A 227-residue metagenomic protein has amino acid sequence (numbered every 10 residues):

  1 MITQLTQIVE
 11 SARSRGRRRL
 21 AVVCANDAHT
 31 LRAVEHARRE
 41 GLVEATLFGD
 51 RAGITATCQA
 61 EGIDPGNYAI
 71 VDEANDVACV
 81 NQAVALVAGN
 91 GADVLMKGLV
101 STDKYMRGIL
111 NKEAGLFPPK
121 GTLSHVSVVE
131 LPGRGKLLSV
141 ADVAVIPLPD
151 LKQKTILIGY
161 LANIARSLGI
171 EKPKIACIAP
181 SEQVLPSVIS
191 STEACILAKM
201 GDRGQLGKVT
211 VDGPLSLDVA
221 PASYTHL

Functional and structural regions predicted by a protein language model:
M1-V9: Positively charged, low-complexity intrinsically disordered leader regions
R15-E73: N-terminal glycine-rich anion-binding loop in soluble enzyme alpha/beta folds
R18-A21, E44-T46, Y68-A69, A92-V94 (+4 more regions): Structural motif
D27-A33, V80, T102-M106, D150 (+1 more regions): Short glycine/serine/threonine-rich phosphate/pyrophosphate-binding segments that cradle anionic phosphate groups
A37, R134-P147, I178-S181: Acidic/polar active-site rim loop that often engages polyanionic ligands
E44-A52, L148-G213: Glycine-rich phosphate/diphosphate-binding loop of Rossmann-like nucleotide-binding domains
V71-L137: N-terminal glycine-rich phosphate/adenylate-binding segment common to multiple enzyme folds
T225-H226: Conserved small/polar residues in nucleotide/adenosyl-binding loops
